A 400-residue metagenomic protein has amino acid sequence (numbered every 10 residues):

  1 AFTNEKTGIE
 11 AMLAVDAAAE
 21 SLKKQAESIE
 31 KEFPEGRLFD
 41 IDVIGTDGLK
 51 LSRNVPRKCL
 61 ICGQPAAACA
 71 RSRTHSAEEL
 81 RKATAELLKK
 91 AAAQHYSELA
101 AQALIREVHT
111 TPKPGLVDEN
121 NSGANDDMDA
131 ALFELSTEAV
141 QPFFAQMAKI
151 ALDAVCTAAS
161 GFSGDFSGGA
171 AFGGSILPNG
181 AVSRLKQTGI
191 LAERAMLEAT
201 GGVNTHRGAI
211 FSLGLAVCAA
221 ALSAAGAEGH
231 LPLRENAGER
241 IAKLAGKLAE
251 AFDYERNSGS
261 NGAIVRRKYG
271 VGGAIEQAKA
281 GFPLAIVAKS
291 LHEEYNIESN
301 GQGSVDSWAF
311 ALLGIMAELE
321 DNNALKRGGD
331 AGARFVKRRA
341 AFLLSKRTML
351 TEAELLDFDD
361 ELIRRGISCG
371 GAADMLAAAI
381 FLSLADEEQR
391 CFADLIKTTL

Functional and structural regions predicted by a protein language model:
A1-P34: Interaction interfaces in information-processing and related assembly proteins
S21-D47, L51-A93: Long, contiguous binding/interaction regions
F39-I44, G48-P56, L60, L197-A225 (+2 more regions): Catalytic cofactor-binding cores of redox enzymes
E86-A159, V182, A220-D360, D386-L400: Phosphate-rich cofactor/ligand-interacting catalytic cores and adjacent structured alpha/beta frameworks
A145-S160, I176-L222: Long, hydrophobic/aromatic-enriched structural stretches that serve as scaffold segments
L185-G201, E352-R365, S383: Short, hydrophobic/aliphatic alpha-helical segments
R364, S368-L400: Short, amphipathic C-terminal "tail helix"
